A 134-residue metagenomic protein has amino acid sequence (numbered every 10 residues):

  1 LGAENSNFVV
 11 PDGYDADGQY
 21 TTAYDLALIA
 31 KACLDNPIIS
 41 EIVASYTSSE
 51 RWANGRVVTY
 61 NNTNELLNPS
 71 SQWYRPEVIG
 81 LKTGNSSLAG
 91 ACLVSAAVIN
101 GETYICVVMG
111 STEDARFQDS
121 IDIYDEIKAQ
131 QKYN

Functional and structural regions predicted by a protein language model:
L1-N134: Penicillin-recognizing serine hydrolase domain
